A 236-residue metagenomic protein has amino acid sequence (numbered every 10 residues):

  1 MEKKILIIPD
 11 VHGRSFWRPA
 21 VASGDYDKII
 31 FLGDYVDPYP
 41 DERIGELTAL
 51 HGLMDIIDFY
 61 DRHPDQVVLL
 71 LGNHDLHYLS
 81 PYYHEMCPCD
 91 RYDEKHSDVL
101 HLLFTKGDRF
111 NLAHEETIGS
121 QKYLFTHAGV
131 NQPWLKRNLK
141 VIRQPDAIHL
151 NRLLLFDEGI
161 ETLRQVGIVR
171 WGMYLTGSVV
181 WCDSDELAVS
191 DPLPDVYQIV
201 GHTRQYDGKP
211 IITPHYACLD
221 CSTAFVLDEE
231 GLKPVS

Functional and structural regions predicted by a protein language model:
M1-L6, E115-L124, T213-P214: Beta-strand-turn-beta hairpins that frame and shape the catalytic cleft of phosphate-ester-processing enzymes
E2-K3, G24-K28, P64-Q66, S120-Q121 (+1 more regions): A general structural motif
I7-P9, I29-G33, V68-N73, F125-T126 (+2 more regions): Active-site neighborhood of phospho(di)ester-bond hydrolases with catalytic His/Asp-centered motifs
I8, G13-H96: Core catalytic region of metal-dependent phosphoesterases/phosphodiesterases, especially metallo-beta-lactamase-like
P38-P40, L76-S80, T126, Q132-K136 (+2 more regions): Short catalytic/ligand-binding loop motif for oxyanion handling, primarily in non-cytosolic enzymes, centered on
D90-D98, L112-D191: Active-site-proximal loop/helix segment associated with metal-binding centers of metalloenzymes
H96-D108, A217: Short, solvent-exposed secondary-structure boundary motifs
D183-S236: Conserved beta-sheet core of the metallophosphoesterase superfamily
